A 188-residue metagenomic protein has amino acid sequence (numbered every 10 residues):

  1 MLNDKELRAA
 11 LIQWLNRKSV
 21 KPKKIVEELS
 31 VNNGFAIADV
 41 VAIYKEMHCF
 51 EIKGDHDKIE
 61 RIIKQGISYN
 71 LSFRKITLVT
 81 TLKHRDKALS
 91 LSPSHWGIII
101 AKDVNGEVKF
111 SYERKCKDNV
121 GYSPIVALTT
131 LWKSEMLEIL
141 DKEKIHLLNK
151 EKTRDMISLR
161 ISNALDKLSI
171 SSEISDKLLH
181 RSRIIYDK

Functional and structural regions predicted by a protein language model:
L2-H48: Active-site metal-binding core of divalent-cation-utilizing nuclease and nuclease-like domains
N16, G34, G97-K188: Non-catalytic C-terminal interaction segments of nucleic acid-processing enzymes
K24, V31, I37, V41-I43 (+3 more regions): Positively charged, polar, low-complexity stretches
S30, G54, K83: Short, glycine/serine-rich, charged loops/turns that create anion-binding and catalytic segments at active sites
E46-I59: Short beta-strand-loop-alpha-helix junction that forms the active-site gateway of nucleic-acid-processing nucleases
D57-A101: Catalytic cores of nucleic-acid endonucleases
